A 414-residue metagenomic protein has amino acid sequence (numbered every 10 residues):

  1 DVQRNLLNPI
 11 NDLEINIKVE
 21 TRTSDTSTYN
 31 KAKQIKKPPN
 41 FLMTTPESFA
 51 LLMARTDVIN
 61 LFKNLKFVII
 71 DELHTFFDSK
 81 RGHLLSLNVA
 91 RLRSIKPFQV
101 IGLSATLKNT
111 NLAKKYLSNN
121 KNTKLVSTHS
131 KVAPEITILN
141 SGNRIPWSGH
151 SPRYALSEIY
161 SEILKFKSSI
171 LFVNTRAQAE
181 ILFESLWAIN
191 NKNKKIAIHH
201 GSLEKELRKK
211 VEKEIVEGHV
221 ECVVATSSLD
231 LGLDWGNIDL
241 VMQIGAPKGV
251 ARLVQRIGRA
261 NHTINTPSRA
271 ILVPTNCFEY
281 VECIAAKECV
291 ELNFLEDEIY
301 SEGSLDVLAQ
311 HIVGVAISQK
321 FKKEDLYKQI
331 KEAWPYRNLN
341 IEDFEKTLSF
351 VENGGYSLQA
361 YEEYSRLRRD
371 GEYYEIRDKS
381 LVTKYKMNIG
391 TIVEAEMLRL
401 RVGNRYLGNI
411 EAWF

Functional and structural regions predicted by a protein language model:
D1-Y374: Helicase motor core with emphasis on the C-terminal RecA-like subdomain
N353, Q359-F414: Conserved nucleotide-binding/hydrolysis modules and their immediate coupling elements across P-loop/ASCE NTPase motors
